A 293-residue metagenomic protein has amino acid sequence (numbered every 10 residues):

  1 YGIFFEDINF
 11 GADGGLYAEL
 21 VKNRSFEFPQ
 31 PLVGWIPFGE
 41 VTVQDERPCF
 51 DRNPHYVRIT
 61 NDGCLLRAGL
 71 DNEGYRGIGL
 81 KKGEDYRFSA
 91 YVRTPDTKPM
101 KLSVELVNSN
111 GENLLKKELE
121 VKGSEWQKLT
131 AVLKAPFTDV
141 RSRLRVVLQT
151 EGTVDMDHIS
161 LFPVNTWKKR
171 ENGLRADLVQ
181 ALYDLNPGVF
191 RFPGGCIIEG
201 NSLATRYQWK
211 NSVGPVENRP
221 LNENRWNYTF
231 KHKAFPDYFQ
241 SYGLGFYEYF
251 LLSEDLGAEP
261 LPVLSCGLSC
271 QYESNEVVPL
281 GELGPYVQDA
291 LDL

Functional and structural regions predicted by a protein language model:
Y1-S241, E259-L261, S274-G284: Extracellular and organelle-lumenal recognition/adhesion modules and their flexible linkers in secreted
I3, Y242, F246-L251, L256-G257 (+2 more regions): Catalytic-domain carbohydrate-binding cleft regions of carbohydrate-active enzymes
